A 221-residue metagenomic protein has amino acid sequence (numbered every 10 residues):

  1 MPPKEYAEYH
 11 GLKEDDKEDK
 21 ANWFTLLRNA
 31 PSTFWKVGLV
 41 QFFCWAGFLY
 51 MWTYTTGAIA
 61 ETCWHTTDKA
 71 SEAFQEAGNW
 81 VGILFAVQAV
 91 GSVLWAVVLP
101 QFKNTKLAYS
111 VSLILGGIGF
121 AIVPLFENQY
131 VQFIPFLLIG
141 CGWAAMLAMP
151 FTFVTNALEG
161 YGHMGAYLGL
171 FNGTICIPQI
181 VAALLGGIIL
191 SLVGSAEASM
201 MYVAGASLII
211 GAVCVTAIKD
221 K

Functional and structural regions predicted by a protein language model:
M1-Y50, A206-K221: Intracellular loop-helix junctions on the cytosolic face of multi-pass helical membrane proteins
H65-A89, L170, S199: Loop-to-transmembrane helix entry
F74, I188-L208: A membrane-interface helix-boundary motif in multi-pass transporters
V93-K106, L190: Helix-to-loop junctions at the C-terminal end of transmembrane segments in multipass secondary transporters
L115-E127: C-terminal ends and interior cores of transmembrane alpha-helices in multi-pass membrane transporters/permeases
P124-F136: Helix-loop junctions at membrane interfaces in 12-TM secondary transporters
A145-G160: Intracellular juxtamembrane helix-capping segments at the cytosolic ends of symmetry-related transmembrane helices
Y161-V193: A late C-terminal transmembrane helix in Major Facilitator Superfamily
